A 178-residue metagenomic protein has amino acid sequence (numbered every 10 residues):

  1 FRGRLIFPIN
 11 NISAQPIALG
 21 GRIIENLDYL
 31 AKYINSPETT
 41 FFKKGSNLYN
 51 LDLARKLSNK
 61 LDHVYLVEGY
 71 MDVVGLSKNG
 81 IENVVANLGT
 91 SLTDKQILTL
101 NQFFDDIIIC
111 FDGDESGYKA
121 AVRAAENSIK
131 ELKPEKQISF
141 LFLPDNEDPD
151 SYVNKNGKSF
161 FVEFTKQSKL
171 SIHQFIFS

Functional and structural regions predicted by a protein language model:
F1-F103, A120-A121: Phosphate-handling DNA/RNA-contact segment within nucleic-acid enzymes
V64-L66, D105-S116, A121, L141-F142: Acidic beta-strand-to-loop metal/phosphate-binding motif
G80-V84, A124-S128, K155-S159: Short secondary-structure boundary/capping segments
I81-N83, F104-D106, P134-I138: Short glycine-/polar-rich loops that comprise or flank the Walker A/P-loop and associated switch/sensor motifs
S91-L92, E115, N146: Positions that flank functional sites
T99, N127-E135: Arginine/glycine-rich "motif VI" loop of SF2 helicases in the C-terminal RecA-like domain
E135-S178: C-terminal or mid-to-C-terminal helical accessory/interaction module adjacent to the motor/catalytic core
